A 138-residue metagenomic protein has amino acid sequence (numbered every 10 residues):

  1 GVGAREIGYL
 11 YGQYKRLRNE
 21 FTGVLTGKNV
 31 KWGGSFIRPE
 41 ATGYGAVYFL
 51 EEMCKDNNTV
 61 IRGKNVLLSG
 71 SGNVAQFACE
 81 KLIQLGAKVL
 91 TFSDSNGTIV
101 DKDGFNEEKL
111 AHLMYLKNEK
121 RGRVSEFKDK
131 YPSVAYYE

Functional and structural regions predicted by a protein language model:
G1-F36: N-terminal ligand-binding/catalytic initiation module
T26, G34-E138: Glycine-rich phosphate/diphosphate-binding loop of Rossmann-like nucleotide-binding domains
